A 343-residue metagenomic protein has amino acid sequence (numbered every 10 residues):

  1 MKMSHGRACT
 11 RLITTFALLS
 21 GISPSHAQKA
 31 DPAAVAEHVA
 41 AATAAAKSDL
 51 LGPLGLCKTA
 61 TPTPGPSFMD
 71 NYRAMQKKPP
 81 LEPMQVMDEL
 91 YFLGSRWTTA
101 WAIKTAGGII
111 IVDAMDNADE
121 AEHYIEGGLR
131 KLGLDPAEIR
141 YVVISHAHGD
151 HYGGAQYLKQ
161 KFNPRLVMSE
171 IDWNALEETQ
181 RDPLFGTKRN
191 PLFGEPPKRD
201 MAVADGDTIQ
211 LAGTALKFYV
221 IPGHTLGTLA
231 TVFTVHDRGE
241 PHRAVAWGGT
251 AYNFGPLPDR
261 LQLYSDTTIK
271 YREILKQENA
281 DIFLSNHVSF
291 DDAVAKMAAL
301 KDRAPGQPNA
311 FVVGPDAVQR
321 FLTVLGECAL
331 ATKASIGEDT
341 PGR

Functional and structural regions predicted by a protein language model:
K2-I13: Bacterial N-terminal signal peptides that target proteins for export
R11-G21: Bacterial N-terminal signal peptides
Q28-G108, A118, G342-R343: Zn-dependent metallo-beta-lactamase
D31-A34, H38, A44, D119-H123 (+3 more regions): Active-site HxH/HxHxD metal-binding segment of metal-dependent hydrolases
D70, P79-P80, Q85-M87, H123 (+6 more regions): Metallo-beta-lactamase
Q76-L132, A230-Y252: Conserved beta-strand hairpin/beta-sheet module of binuclear metal-dependent hydrolase folds, prominently
I109, D116-A118, K198-D200, T208-Q210 (+1 more regions): Metallo-beta-lactamase
D291-R343: Binuclear metal-ion centers of metallo-dependent hydrolases, dominated by the metallo-beta-lactamase
